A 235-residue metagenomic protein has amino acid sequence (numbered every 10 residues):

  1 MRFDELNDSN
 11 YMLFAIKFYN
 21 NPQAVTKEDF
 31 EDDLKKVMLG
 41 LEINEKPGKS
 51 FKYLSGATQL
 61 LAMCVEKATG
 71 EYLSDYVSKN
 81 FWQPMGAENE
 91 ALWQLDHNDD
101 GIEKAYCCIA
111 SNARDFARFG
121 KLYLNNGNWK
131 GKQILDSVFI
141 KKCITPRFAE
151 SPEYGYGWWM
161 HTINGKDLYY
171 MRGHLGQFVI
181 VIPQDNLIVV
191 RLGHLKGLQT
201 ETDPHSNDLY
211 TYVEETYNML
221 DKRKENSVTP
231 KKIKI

Functional and structural regions predicted by a protein language model:
M1-A87, A113-L122: Active-site-adjacent helix/loop patches that line small-molecule binding or acyl-intermediate pockets
N44-Y53, I102-A110, M171-R172: Solvent-exposed loop and edge beta-strand segments that line ligand/cofactor-binding and catalytic clefts
Y53, L73, G131-K132, E201: Short, surface-exposed helix-loop/turn micro-motifs enriched in polar/charged residues
A57-C64, A105-N128, Q177-H194: Active-site-proximal alpha-helical segments within enzyme catalytic domains
Y76-S78, Q83-C143: Active-site-proximal binding-pocket segments
E88-Q94, K141-V190: Active-site Gly/Thr loop motif
G173-I235: Structured C-terminal helix/loop/strand segments within mature extracytoplasmic catalytic/sensor domains
